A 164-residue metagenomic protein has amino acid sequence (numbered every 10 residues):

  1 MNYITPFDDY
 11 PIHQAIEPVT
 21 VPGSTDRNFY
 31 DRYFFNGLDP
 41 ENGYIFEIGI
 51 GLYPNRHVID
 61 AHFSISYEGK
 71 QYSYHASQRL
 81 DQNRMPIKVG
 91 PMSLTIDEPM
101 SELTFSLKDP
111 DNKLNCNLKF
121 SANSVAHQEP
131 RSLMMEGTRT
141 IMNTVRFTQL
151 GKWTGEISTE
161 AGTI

Functional and structural regions predicted by a protein language model:
M1-I164: Targeting-peptide/extracellular-domain and disordered-appendage signature
